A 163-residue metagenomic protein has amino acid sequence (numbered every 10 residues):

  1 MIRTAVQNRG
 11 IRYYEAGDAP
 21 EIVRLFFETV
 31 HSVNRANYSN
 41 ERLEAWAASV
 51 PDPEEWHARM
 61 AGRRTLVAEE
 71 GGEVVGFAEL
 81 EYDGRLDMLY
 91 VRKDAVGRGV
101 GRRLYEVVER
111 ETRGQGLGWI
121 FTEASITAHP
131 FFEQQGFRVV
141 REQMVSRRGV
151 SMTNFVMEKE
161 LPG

Functional and structural regions predicted by a protein language model:
M1-P20, G163: Conserved N-terminal entry element of GNAT/NAT acetyltransferase domains
I2-R3, V150-G163: Terminal substrate-recognition subdomain of acyl/acetyltransferases
Y13-A19, R24-V96, Y105-V107, E111 (+3 more regions): Acetyl-CoA-dependent GNAT
G62, R85, G118, S151-T153: Exposed loop/turn and edge beta-strand positions of beta-sandwich/beta-sheet ligand-binding modules
G99: Glycine-rich phosphate-binding loop
T112-S125: Conserved GNAT acetyl-CoA-binding A-motif
F121-E123, R138-V156: Conserved catalytic-core motifs of GNAT/GCN5-like acyltransferases
F132-E133, F137: Conserved active-site tyrosine of GNAT-family acetyltransferases
